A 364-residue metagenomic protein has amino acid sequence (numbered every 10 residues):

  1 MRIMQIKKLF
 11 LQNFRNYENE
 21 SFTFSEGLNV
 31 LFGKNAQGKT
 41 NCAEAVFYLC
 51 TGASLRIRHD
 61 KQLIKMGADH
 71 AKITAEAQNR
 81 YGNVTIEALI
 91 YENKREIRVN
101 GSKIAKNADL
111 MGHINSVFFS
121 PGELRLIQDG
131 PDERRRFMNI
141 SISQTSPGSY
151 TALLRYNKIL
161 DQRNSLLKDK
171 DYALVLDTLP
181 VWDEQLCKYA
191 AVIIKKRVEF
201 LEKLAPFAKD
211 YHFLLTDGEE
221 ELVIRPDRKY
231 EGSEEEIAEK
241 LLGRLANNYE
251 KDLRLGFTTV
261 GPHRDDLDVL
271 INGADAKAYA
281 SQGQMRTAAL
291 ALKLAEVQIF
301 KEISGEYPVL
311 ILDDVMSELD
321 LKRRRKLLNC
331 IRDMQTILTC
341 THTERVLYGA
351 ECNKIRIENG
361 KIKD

Functional and structural regions predicted by a protein language model:
M1-K34, A173-V309, E318, K322 (+3 more regions): Conserved NTPase motor "head" modules and their coupling/switch loops across ABC/AAA+ ATPases, GTPases, and GHKL ATPases
G38-K39: Conserved lysine of the Walker
F47: Helix-to-loop junction immediately C-terminal to a conserved catalytic motif
C50-E133, I142-S149, A205, K209-D210 (+1 more regions): Nucleotide-state sensing region of NTPase/ATPase domains
A75, Q335-H342: Structural recognition of the conserved hydrophobic beta-strand(s) that form the central parallel beta-sheet of P-loop
I104, D109-H113, S120-E184, K188 (+1 more regions): A conserved P-loop NTPase coupling/switch region
D313-V315: Walker B catalytic acidic pair
